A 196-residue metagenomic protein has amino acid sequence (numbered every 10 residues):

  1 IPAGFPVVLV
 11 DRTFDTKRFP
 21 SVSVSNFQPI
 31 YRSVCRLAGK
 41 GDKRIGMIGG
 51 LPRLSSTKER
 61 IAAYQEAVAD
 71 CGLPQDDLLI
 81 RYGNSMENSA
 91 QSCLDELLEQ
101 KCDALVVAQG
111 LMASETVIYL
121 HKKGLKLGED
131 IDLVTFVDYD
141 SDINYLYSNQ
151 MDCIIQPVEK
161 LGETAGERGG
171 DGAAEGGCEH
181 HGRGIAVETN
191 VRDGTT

Functional and structural regions predicted by a protein language model:
I1-Q28, L111, V137-M151: Flexible loop/hinge segments that line or gate small-molecule binding clefts
P6, D42-R44, D103: Residues that mark the start of a beta-strand
D11, S23, A38, G49 (+3 more regions): Short beta-strand/turn micro-motifs composed of small residues that flank or help shape donor/cofactor-binding pockets
P20-M47, A62, E87-L94, A113 (+1 more regions): Hydrophobic alpha-helical segments within soluble ligand-binding/sensing domains
R32-G72, H181-T196: An alpha-beta-alpha
K43-R44, Q75-L79, L127-L133: Short acidic capping loops at alpha-helix termini that bridge into adjacent secondary structure
L78-N88: Short beta->alpha junction loops
E96-T196: Flexible loop/turn connectors
